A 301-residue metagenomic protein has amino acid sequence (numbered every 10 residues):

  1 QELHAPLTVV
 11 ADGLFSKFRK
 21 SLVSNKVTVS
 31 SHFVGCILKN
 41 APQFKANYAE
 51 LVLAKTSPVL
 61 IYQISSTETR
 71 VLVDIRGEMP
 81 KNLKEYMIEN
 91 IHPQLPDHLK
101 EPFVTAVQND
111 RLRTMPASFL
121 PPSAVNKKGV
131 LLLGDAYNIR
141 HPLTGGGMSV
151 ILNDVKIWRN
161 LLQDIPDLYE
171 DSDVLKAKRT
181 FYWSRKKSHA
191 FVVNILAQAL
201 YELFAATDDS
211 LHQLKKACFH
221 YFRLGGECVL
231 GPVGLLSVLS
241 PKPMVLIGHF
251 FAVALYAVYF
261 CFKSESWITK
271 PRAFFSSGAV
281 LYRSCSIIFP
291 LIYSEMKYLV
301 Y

Functional and structural regions predicted by a protein language model:
E2-N126: Conserved FAD-binding catalytic core of PHBH/FMO-like flavoproteins
K20-S21, L143, L162, F250: Short, function-defining helix-loop hinge/capping sites that tune catalysis or transport
N25, V29, N82-Y86, G146 (+4 more regions): Residue-level detector of secondary-structure boundary/capping sites
V71, G134, V193-A197: Short acidic (Asp/Glu) and glycine-rich catalytic loops that position anionic groups and cofactors
M79-W183, S188: FAD/FMN-dependent oxidoreductases across multiple families
N160-Y301: C-terminal helical "tail/cap" subdomain of flavin- and related membrane-associated enzymes
